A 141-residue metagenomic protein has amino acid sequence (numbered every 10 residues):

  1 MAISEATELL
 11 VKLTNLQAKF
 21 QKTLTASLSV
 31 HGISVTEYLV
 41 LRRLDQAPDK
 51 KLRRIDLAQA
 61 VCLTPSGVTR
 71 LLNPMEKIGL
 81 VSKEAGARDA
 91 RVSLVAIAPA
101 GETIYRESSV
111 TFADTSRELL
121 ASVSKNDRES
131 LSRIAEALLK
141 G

Functional and structural regions predicted by a protein language model:
M1-H31, I78: N-terminal leader segment of winged-helix/HTH proteins
M1-S4, K125-G141: C-terminal regulatory/oligomerization modules of transcriptional regulators
T14, R42-D49, S109, E136: Short, locally clustered residues in the helix-turn-helix/winged-helix DNA-binding domain
K22-T64: N-terminal helix-turn-helix DNA-binding core of bacterial DNA-binding proteins
R54, L72-N73: Short, hydrophobic-biased segments on the C-terminal half of alpha helices that form "recognition helices"
N73-R133: Charged, amphipathic alpha-helical coiled-coil/dimerization segments
